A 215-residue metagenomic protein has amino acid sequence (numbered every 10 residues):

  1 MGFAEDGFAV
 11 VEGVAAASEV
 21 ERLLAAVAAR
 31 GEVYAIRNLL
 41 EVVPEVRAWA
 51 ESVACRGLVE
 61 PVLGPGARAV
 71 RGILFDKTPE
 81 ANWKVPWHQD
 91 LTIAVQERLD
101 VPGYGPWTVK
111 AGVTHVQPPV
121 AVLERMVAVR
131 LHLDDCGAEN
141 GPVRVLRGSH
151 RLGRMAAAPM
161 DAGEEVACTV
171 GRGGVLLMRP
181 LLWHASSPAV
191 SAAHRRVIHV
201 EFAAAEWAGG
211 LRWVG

Functional and structural regions predicted by a protein language model:
M1-F3, G215: Short, low-complexity, intrinsically disordered N-terminal peptides in bacterial proteins
F3-D6, A15-R172, A185, A189-A193 (+1 more regions): Non-heme Fe(II) oxygenase catalytic core, chiefly the N-lobe of the double-stranded beta-helix
V10, V175-L177, H199: Hydrophobic beta-strand signal
V11, R68-V70, M178: A local structural micro-motif
G209-G215: Charged, cofactor-coupling segments
